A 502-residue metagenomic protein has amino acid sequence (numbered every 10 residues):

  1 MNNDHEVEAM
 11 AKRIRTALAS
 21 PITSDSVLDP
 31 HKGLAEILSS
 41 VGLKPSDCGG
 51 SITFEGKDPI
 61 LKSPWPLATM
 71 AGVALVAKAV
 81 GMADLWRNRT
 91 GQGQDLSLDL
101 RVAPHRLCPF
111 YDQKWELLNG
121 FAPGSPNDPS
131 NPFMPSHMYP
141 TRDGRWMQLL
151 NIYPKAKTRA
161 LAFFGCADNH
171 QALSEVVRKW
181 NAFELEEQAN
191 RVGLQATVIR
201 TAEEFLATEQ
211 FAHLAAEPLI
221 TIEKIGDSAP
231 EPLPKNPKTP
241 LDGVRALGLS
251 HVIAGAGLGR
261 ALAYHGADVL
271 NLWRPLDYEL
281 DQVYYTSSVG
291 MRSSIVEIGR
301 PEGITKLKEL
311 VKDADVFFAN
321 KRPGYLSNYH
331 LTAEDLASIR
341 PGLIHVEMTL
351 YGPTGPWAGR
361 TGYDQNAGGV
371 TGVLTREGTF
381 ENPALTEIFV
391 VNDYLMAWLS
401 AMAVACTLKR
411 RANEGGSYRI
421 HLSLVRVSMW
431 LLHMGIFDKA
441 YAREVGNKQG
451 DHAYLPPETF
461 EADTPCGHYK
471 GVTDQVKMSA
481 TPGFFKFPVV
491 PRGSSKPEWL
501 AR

Functional and structural regions predicted by a protein language model:
N2-L276, I304, K308, K312-D313 (+5 more regions): Acyl-CoA thioester-binding alpha/beta core of soluble enzymes
A215-A216, S287-G290, T361-A367: Short, hinge-like loop/turn segments at secondary-structure boundaries
L247, R292-S338: A structured beta-alpha segment of the ubiquitous adenosine-cofactor-binding alpha/beta core
A256-G257, A267, Q282, I298 (+6 more regions): Domain-scale recognition of functional cores that engage charged ligands
G266, G290-M291, A314, Y363: Short, well-ordered alpha-helix to beta-strand connector turns
A267, N271-I298, E302: Glycine-rich phosphate-binding loop and adjoining beta1-alpha1-beta2 segment of Rossmann-like nucleotide-binding folds
M291, T386-F389: Short beta-alpha connecting loops at secondary-structure transitions that line or flank enzyme active sites
N328-R340, I344-T375: Rossmann-fold NAD(P)-binding glycine/threonine-rich loop
